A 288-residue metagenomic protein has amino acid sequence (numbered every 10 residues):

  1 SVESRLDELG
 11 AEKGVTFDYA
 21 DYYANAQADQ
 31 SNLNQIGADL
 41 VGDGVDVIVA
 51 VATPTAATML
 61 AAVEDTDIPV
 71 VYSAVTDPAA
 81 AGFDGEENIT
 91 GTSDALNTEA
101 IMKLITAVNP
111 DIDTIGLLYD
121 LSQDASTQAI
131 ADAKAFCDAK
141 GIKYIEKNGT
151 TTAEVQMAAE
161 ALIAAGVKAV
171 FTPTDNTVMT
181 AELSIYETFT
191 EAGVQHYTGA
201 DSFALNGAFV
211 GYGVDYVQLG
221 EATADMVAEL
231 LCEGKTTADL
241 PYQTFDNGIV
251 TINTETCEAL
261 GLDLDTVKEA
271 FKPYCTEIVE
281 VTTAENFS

Functional and structural regions predicted by a protein language model:
V2, G91-K140, T236, L240-T256: An alpha-beta-alpha
E3-Y23: Signal peptide-proximal N-terminal region of secreted/periplasmic/extracellular or secretory-lumen proteins
Y19-S31, T92-E99, Y119-A129, E146-V155 (+4 more regions): Hinge/beta->alpha junction and helix N-cap segments in small-molecule ligand-binding domains
D21-A80, D175-T190, V194-Y197: Beta-alpha junction/loop-to-helix N-cap segments that form part of ligand/metal-binding clefts
V45-D46, I112, V167, V227: Short, high-confidence coil segments that cap the C-terminus of an alpha-helix and link into the following beta-strand
A80-T106, N206-E221: Short beta-strand elements at the ligand-binding edges of bilobed clamshell
D124-H196, A200: Pocket-lining segment of extracytoplasmic ligand-binding domains
E229-S288: Hinge/cleft segment of the Venus flytrap/periplasmic-binding protein
